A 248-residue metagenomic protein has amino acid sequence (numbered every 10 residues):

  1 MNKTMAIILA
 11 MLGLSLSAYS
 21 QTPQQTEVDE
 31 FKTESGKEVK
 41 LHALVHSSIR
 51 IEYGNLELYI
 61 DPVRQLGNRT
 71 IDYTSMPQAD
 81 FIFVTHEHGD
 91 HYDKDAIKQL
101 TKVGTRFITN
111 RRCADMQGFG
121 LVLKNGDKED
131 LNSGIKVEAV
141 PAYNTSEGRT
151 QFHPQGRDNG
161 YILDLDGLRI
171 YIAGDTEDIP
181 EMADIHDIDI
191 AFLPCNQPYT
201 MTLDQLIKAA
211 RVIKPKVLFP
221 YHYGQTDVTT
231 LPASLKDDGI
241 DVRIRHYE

Functional and structural regions predicted by a protein language model:
L9, S15-G54, S234-D238, Y247: Zn-dependent metallo-beta-lactamase
T22-G36, L44, T109-L168, R243-E248: Metallo-beta-lactamase
T26-G36, L44, S48-E87, K94-K98 (+2 more regions): Pre-active-site segment of Zn-dependent metallo-hydrolases
Y59-P62, A79-D90, F107-R111, Y171-G174 (+3 more regions): Active-site neighborhood of phospho(di)ester-bond hydrolases with catalytic His/Asp-centered motifs
Q65-N68, H88-Y92, A114-M116, D127-D130 (+4 more regions): Active-site environment of divalent metal-dependent phosphoester hydrolases
I71-D130: Active-site HxH/HxHxD metal-binding segment of metal-dependent hydrolases
L121-I135, Q155, I207, R211-E248: Binuclear metal-ion centers of metallo-dependent hydrolases, dominated by the metallo-beta-lactamase
N144-V212: Active-site-proximal loop/helix segments of hydrolase catalytic cores
